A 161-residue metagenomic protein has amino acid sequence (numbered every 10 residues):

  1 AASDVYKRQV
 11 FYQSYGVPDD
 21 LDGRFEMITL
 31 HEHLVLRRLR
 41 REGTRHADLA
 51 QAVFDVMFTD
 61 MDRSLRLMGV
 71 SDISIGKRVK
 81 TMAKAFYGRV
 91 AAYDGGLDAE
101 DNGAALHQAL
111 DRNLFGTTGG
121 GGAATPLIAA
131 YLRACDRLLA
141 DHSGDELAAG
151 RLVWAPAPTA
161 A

Functional and structural regions predicted by a protein language model:
A1-Y6: Short, small-residue-biased leader/transition segments that mark boundaries at the very start of proteins
K7-R24: Active-site flanking loop/helix segments enriched in acidic
G16-P18, R41-Q51, G69-G76: Short, surface-exposed loop/turn segments at secondary-structure junctions
D20-E42: Hydrophobic/aromatic-rich, well-ordered segments within soluble, folded domains that form packed cores
R24, I28, A50-V53, R78 (+2 more regions): Amphipathic alpha-helix face/heptad-repeat signature
L36-G43, M61-G69: Membrane-helix exit/interface motif
R45-L65: Short secondary-structure subsegments characteristic of cysteine-rich extracellular domains
D72-P158: A charged, amphipathic interaction segment
